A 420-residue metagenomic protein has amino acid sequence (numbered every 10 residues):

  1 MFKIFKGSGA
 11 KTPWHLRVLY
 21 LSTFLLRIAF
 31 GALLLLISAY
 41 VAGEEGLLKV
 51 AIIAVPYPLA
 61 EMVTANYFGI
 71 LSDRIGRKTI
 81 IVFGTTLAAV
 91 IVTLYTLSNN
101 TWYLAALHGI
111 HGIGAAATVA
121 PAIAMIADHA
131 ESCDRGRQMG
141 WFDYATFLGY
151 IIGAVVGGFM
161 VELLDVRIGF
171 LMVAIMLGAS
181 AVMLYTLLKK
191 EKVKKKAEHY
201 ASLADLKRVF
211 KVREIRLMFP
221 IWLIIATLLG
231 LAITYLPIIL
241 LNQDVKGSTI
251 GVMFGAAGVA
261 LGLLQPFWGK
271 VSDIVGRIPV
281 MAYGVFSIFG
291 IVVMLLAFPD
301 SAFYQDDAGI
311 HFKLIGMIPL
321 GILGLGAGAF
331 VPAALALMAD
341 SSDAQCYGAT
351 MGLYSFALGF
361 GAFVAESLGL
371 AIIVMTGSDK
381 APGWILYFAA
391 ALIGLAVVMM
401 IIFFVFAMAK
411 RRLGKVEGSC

Functional and structural regions predicted by a protein language model:
M1-P13, K189-F219, C420: Juxtamembrane intracellular "pre-TM" segments in multi-pass secondary transporters
A10-P58, R216-L217, A226-Q243: Helix-loop boundary and gating motifs at the non-cytosolic
P58-N66, Y150-I151, G258-P266, A362-F363: Residue-level signature of mid-helix packing/kink "hotspots" within the transmembrane helices of 12-pass Major
A65-G76, Q265-G276, I373: Helix-to-loop junctions at the C-terminal end of transmembrane segments in multipass secondary transporters
T79-T93, P279-M294: Structural signature of the two symmetry-related core transmembrane helices
G109-T146: Cytoplasmic helix-loop-helix junction between adjacent transmembrane helices in 12-TM secondary transporters
T118-A130, A329-S342: Intracellular juxtamembrane helix-capping segments at the cytosolic ends of symmetry-related transmembrane helices
E162-I175, A371-G394: A membrane-interface helix-boundary motif in multi-pass transporters
